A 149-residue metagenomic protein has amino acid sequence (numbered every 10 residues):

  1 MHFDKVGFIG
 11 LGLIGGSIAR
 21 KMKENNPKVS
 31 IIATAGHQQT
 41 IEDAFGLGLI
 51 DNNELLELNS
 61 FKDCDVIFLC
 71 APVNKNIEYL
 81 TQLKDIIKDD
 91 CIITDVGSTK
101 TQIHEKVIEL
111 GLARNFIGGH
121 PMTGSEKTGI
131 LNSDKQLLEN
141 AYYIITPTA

Functional and structural regions predicted by a protein language model:
M1-E57, F61: NAD(P)+-binding Rossmann beta1-loop-alpha1 motif at the extreme N-terminus of oxidoreductases
H2-K5, D90, N140: Phosphate-coordination loops involved in phosphoryl transfer and adenosine-cofactor binding
K28-V29, I87-C91, L112-R114: A short helix->loop->beta-strand "cap" motif at the edges of active sites that frequently abuts
G36-H37, A71, V96: Short beta->alpha hinge that forms the Motif I/post-I loop of the SAM-binding pocket
Q39-T40, K100-I103: Conserved short alpha-helix immediately C-terminal to the canonical SAM/SAH-binding motif I of Rossmann-like
L58-I87, C91-I92: Rossmann-like NAD(P)-binding element
L110-A149: Rossmann-fold dinucleotide-binding core
